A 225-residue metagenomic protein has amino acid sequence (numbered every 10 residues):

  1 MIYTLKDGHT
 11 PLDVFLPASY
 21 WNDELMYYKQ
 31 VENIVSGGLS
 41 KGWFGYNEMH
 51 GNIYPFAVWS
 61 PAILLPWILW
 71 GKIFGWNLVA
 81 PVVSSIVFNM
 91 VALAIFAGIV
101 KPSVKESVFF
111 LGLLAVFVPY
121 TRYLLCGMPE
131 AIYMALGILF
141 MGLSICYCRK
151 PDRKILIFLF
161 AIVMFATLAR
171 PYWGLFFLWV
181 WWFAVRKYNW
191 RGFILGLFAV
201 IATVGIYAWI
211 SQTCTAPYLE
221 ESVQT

Functional and structural regions predicted by a protein language model:
L5-F15, S19-I53, A62: Extracytosolic helix-loop segments that constitute the early lumenal/periplasmic catalytic or substrate-binding loops
G51-A57, P61-I68, I73-V91: Loop-to-helix entry region of an early transmembrane alpha helix in multi-pass inner-membrane enzymes
F96-V118, A135: Transmembrane-helix signature of polytopic, membrane-embedded enzymes that assemble or transfer cell-envelope glycans
K101-V104, F140-L156, A166: Membrane-interface transmembrane helices that cradle and orient dolichyl/undecaprenyl
L125-Y133: Short acidic/glycine- and proline-prone juxtamembrane loop motifs at membrane-interface regions of multi-pass membrane
C146-P151, L175-I201: Perimembrane helix-loop-helix junctions
I155-R170, F177-W182, V200-A202: Membrane-interface alpha helices of multi-pass inner-membrane proteins
N189-T225: Membrane-lumen/periplasm interface segments of specific transmembrane helices in polyprenyl phosphate-linked
